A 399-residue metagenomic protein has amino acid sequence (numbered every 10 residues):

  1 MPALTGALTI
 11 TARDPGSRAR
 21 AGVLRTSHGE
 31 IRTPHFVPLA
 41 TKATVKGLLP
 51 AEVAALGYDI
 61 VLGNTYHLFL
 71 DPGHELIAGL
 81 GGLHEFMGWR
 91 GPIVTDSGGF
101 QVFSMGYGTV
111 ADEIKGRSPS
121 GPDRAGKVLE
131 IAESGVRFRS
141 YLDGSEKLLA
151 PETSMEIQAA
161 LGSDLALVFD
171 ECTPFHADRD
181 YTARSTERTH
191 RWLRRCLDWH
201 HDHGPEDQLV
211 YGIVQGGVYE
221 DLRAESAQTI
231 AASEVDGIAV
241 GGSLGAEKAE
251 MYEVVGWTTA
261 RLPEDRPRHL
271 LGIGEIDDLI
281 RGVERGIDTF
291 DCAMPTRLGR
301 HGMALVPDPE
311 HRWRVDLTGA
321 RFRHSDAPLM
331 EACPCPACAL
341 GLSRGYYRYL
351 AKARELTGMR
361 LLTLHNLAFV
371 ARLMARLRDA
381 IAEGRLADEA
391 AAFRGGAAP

Functional and structural regions predicted by a protein language model:
M1, E187-H190, L197-W199, H203-L329: Glycine-rich phosphate/ribose-binding loops and adjacent secondary-structure elements that form binding surfaces
M1-G204, V315, A320-R323, G341: Non-catalytic, usually N-terminal nucleic-acid engagement modules in DNA/RNA processing proteins
M1-V23, I31-H35, A40, G47 (+2 more regions): C-terminal extensions of enzymes
G29, V61, D96, Q158 (+5 more regions): Conserved, mostly hydrophobic/aromatic
L39-A40, S145, G217, H269-L270 (+1 more regions): Residue-level marker of alpha-helix boundaries and capping positions
T153, I157-L161, R184-R195, E225 (+4 more regions): A non-catalytic, amphipathic alpha-helix used as a structural packing/dimerization or gating element in enzyme scaffolds
P174-R179, A183, G237-S243, L356-M359: Glycine- and acidic
